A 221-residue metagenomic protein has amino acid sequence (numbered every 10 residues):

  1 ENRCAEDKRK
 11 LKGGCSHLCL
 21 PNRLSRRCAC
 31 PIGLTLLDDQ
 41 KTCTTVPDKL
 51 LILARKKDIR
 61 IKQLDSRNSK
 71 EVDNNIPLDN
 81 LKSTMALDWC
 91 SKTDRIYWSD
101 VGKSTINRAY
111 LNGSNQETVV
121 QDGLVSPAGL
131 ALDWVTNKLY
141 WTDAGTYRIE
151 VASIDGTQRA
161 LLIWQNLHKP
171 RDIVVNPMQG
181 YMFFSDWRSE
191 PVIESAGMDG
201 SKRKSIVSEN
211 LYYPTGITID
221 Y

Functional and structural regions predicted by a protein language model:
E1-D65, S69-M85, D100: Conserved N-terminal segment of EGF-like repeats
K10, N75-N80, V119-G123, L162-N166 (+1 more regions): Surface loop/turn motifs at the tips and blade-to-blade linkers of beta-strand repeat domains
C15, S83, G102, S126 (+4 more regions): Beta-rich catalytic cores
G33, A54-K56, K92, V101 (+3 more regions): Short loop/turn segments immediately following the C-termini of beta-strands
D48-K49, K92-D94, V135-N137, M178-G180: Short coil/turn segments that connect the beta-strands within blades of beta-propeller domains
I52-L53, W98, Y140-W141, F183-S185: Residue position within the beta-strands of beta-propeller blades
S66-K70, K103, G113-N115, T146 (+4 more regions): Short coil turn/linker residues within repeat-based beta-strand modules
L87-W89, L130-L132, I173, I217: Hydrophobic core register within WD40 beta-propeller blades
